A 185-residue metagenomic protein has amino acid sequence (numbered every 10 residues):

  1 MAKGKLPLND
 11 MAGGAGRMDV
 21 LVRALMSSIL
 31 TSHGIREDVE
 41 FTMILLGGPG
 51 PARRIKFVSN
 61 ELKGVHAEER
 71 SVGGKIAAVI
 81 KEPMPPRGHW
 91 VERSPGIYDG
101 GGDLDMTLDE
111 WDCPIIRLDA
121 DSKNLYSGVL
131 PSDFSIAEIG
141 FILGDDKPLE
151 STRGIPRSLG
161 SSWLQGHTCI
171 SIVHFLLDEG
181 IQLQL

Functional and structural regions predicted by a protein language model:
M1-L185: Post-transcriptional modification and biogenesis factors for structured RNAs of the translation apparatus
